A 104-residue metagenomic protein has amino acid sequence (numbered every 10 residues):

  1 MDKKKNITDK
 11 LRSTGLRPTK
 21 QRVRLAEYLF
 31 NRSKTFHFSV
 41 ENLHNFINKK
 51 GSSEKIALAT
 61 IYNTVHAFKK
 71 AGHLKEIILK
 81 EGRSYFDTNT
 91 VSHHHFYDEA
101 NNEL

Functional and structural regions predicted by a protein language model:
M1-E27: Short alpha-helical segments that sit at the start of domains
P18, R32-T35: N-terminal intrinsically disordered, low-complexity, charge/repeat-rich segments that act as generic
S33, S39-S52: DNA-recognition alpha helix
I61-G72: Basic amphipathic alpha-helical segments that dock to polyanions
K70-L104: Non-DNA-binding regulatory cores of transcription-related proteins, predominantly C-terminal effector-binding
